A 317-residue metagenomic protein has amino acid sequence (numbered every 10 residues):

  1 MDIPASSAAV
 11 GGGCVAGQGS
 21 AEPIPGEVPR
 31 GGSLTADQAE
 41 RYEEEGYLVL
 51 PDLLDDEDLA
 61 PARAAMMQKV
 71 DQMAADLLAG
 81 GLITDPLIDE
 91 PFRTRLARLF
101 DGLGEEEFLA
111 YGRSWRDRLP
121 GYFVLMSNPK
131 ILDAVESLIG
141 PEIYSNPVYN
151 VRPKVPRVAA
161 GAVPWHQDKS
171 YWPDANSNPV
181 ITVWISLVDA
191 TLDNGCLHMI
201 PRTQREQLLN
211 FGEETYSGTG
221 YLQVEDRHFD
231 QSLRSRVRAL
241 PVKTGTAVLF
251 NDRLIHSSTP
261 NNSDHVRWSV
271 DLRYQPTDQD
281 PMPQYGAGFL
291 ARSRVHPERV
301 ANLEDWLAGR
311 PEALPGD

Functional and structural regions predicted by a protein language model:
D2-E27, Q72, D76, G80-I83 (+3 more regions): Non-heme Fe(II)/2-oxoglutarate
D2-E44, P51-W165: Non-heme Fe(II)-dependent double-stranded beta-helix
E40, A190-I255: Double-stranded beta-helix
Y47, N178-T182, N194, V237-A239 (+1 more regions): Extracellular structured ligand-interaction cores
F92-T94, V163-D168, L222-R234, Y285-L290: Short, surface-exposed loop/helix-turn segments at secondary-structure junctions that function as lids/hinges flanking
V155, T191, E206, P276-D278: Feature marks short, surface-exposed loop/turn motifs that line or immediately flank catalytic pockets and channel
V158, V163-W165, A175, D193-M199 (+2 more regions): A short secondary-structure junction signal
H166, P173-L192, P241-V242, L249 (+1 more regions): Short, conserved beta-strand element in jelly-roll/cupin
